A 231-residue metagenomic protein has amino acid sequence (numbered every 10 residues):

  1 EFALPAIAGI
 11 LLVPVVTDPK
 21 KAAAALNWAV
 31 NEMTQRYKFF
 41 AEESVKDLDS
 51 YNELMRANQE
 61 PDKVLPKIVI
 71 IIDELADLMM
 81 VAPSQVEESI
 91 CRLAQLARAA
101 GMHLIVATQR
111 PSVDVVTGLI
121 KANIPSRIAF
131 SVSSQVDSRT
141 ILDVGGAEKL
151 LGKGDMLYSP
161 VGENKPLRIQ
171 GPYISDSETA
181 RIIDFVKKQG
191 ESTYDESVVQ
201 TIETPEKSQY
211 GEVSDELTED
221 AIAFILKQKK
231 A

Functional and structural regions predicted by a protein language model:
E1-D18, A25-N27, L119: P-loop NTPase switch/communication element
A24-A231: P-loop NTPase motor-domain active sites and their immediate coupling elements
